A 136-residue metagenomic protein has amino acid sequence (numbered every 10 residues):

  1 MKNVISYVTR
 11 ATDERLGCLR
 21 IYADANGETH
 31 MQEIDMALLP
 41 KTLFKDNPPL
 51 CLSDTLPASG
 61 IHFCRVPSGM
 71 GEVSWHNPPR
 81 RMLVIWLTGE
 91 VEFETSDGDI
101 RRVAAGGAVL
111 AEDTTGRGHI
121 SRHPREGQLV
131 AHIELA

Functional and structural regions predicted by a protein language model:
K2-A23: Short acidic, Pro/Gly- and aromatic-enriched capping/linker segments at domain boundaries
G17-C18, Y22-S74, Q128-A136: A short glycine-rich, His/Asp/Glu-containing loop-to-beta-strand
Y22-A23, E94, R122-P124: A generic structural motif
M36-L38, R65, S96-T115: Short acidic-glycine-tyrosine-enriched beta hairpin
M70-V73, E92, A108-L110, T114-I120: Histidine-centered metal-chelating micro-motifs
E72, L83-A104: A short beta-strand-loop-beta hairpin characteristic of the jelly-roll/cupin
H76-P78: Histidine-centered divalent metal-coordination motifs
A108-T114, P124-A136: A short hydrophobic beta-strand segment most commonly corresponding to one strand of the jelly-roll/cupin
